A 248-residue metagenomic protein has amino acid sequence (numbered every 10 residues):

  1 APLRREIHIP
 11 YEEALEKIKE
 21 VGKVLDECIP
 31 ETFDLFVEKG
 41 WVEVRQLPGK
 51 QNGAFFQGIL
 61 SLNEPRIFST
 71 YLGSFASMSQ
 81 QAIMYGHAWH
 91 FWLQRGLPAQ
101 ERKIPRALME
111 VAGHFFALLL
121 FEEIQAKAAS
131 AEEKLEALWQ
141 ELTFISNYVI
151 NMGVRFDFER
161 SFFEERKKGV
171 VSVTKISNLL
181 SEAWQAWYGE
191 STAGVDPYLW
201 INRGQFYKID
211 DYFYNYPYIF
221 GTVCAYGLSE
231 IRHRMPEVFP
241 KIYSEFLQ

Functional and structural regions predicted by a protein language model:
A1-I7, E27, L62-F75, F91-I104 (+3 more regions): Glycine- and acidic
A1-R66: Contiguous, non-catalytic segments that form substrate-binding/exosite surfaces or channel walls
R4-E12, K23, F68-Y71, F75 (+7 more regions): Hydrophobic alpha-helical scaffolding
L25-C28, T32, W92-Q100, E122-A137 (+2 more regions): Inter-helical turn/loop segments and adjacent helix faces that build the functional surface of alpha-helical bundle
N52-E64, M84-R95, A128-E133, T192-I201: Active-site-adjacent bridging/hinge elements
L72-R95, E110-L118, F158, G221: Active-site recognition of the HExxH zinc-binding catalytic motif
Q81, M152, F156, E164-Q248: C-terminal, non-catalytic "cap/extension" segments appended to globular domains
I104-E133, Q140-T143, N147, G221: Post-HExxH zinc-binding segment in Zn-dependent metallohydrolases
